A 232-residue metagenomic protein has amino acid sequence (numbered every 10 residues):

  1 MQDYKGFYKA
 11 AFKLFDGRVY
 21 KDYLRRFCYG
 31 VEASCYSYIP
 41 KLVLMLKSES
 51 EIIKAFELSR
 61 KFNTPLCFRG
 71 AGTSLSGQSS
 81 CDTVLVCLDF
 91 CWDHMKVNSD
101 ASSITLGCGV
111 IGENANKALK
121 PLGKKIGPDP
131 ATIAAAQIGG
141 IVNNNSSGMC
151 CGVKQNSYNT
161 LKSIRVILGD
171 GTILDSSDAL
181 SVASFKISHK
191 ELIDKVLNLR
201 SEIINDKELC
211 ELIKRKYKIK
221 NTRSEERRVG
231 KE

Functional and structural regions predicted by a protein language model:
A10-G30: Conserved oxyanion/phosphate-binding beta-strand-loop segments in alpha/beta enzyme cores
A11, S34-L66, V84, L88-P130 (+2 more regions): N-terminal glycine-rich flavin-associated loop
G17-Y23, R69, D129, I203-R223: Flexible, glycine/charged-enriched surface loops at secondary-structure junctions
A33-C35, L75-S80: Short glycine-biased active-site loop of nucleotidyltransferases that positions the nucleotide triphosphate and helps
G140: Beta-strand-loop-alpha "switch" segments that mediate conformational coupling across diverse proteins
G152-S157, K216-K220, R228: Short Gly/Pro-enriched turn/cap motifs at secondary-structure boundaries
E225-E232: Conserved small/polar residues in nucleotide/adenosyl-binding loops
